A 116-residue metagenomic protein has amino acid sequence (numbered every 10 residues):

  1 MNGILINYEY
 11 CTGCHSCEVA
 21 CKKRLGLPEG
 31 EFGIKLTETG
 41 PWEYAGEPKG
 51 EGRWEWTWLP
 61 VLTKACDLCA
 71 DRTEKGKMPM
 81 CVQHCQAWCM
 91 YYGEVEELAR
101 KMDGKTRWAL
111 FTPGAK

Functional and structural regions predicted by a protein language model:
M1-K116: Non-ligating segments of multi-cofactor redox enzymes
